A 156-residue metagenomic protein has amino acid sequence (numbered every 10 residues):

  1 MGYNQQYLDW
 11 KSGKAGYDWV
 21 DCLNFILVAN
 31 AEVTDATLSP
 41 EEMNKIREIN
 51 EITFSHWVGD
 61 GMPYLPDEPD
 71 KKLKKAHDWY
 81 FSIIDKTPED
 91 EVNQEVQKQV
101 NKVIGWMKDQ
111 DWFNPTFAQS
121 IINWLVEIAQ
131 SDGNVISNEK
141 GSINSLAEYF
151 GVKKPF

Functional and structural regions predicted by a protein language model:
M1-V33, T37-F156: Small-residue-enriched hydrophobic alpha-helices in membranes
